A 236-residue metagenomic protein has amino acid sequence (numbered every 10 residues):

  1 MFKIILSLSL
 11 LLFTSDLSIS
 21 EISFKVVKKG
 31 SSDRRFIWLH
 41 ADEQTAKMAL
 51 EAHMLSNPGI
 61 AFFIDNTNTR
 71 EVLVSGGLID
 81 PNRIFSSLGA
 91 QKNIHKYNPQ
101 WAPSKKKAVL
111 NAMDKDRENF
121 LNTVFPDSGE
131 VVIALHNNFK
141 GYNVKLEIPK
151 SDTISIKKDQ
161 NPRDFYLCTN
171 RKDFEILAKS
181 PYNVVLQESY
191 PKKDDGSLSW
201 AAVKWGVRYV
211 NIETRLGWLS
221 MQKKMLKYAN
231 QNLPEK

Functional and structural regions predicted by a protein language model:
M1-S7: Sec-dependent signal peptide recognition, specifically the positively charged N-region followed immediately by
F2, S15-K236: Structured catalytic-domain cores with a bias toward divalent-metal coordination
S7-D16: Hydrophobic h-region of N-terminal signal peptides that target proteins for export in Gram-negative bacteria
